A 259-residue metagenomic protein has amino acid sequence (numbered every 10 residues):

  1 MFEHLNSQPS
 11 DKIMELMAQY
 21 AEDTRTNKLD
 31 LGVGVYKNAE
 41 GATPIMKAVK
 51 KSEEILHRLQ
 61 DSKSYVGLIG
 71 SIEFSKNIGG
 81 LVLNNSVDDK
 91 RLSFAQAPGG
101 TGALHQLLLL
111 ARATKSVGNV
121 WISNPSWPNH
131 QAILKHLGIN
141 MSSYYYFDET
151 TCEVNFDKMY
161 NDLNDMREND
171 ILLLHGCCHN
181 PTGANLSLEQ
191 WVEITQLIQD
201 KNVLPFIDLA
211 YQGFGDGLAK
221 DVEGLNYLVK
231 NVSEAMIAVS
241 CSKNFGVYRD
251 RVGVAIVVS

Functional and structural regions predicted by a protein language model:
M1-L68, G80, N84: N-terminal "arm"/small-domain region of PLP-dependent enzymes with the aminotransferase-like
G32, H175, V239: Short beta-strand segments
K37-G41, P181-T182, G246-V247: Short catalytic/ligand-binding loop motif for oxyanion handling, primarily in non-cytosolic enzymes, centered on
I55, D61-D200, G213-F214, V222-K230: Conserved core of the PLP fold type I
L209-A210: Conserved Walker B
E223-S259: Active-site PLP attachment segment
